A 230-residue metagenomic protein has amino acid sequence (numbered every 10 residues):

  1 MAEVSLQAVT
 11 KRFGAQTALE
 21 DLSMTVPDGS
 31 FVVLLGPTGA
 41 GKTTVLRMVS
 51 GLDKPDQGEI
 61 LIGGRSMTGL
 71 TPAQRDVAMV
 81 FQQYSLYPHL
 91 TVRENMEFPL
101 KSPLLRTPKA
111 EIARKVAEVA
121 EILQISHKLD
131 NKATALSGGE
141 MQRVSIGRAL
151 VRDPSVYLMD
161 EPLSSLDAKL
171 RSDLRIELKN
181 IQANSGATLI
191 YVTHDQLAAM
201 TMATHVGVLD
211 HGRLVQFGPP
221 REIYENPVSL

Functional and structural regions predicted by a protein language model:
L35-P37: The feature captures the beta-strand-to-loop junction immediately N-terminal to the Walker
T43-L46, V144: ABC ATPase nucleotide-binding domain helices that frame the ATP-binding cleft
S50: Helix-to-loop junction immediately C-terminal to a conserved catalytic motif
D56-E59, H211: Conserved coupling/switch loops of ABC nucleotide-binding domains, chiefly the family-specific signature
G58-S66: Conserved ABC transporter NBD signature motif
D76, L86, T91-S229: ABC ATPase nucleotide-binding domains
